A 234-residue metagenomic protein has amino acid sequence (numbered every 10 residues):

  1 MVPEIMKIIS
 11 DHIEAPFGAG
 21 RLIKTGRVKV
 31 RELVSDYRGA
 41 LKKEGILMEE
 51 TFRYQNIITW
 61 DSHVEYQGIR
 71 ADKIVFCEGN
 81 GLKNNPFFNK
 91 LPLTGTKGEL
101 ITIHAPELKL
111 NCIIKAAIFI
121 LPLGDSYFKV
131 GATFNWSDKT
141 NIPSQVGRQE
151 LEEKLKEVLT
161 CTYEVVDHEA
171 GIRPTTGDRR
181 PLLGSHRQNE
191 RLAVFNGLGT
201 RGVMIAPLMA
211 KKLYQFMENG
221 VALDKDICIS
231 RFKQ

Functional and structural regions predicted by a protein language model:
M1-E44: Flavin (FAD/FMN) cofactor-binding and adjacent substrate-gating region of FAD-dependent oxidoreductase domains
L41, G45, L159, L213-V221: Short, hydrophobic alpha-helical segments
I46-H63: A conserved short coil-to-beta-strand element within the FAD-binding core of flavoproteins
M48, V75, A193-F195: Hydrophobic/aromatic beta-strand patches that form the interior of the parallel beta-sheet core in alpha/beta enzyme
I58, V64, Y127-F128, L192-A193: Hydrophobic residues embedded in beta-strands of well-ordered beta-sheets
V64-K73: Core beta-strand elements of the Rossmann-like FAD/NAD(P) dinucleotide-binding domain in flavoenzyme oxidoreductases
K73-E190: Active-site substrate-recognition segment that forms the wall of the catalytic cavity or substrate channel
D167-Q234: C-terminal catalytic lobe of FAD-dependent flavoproteins
